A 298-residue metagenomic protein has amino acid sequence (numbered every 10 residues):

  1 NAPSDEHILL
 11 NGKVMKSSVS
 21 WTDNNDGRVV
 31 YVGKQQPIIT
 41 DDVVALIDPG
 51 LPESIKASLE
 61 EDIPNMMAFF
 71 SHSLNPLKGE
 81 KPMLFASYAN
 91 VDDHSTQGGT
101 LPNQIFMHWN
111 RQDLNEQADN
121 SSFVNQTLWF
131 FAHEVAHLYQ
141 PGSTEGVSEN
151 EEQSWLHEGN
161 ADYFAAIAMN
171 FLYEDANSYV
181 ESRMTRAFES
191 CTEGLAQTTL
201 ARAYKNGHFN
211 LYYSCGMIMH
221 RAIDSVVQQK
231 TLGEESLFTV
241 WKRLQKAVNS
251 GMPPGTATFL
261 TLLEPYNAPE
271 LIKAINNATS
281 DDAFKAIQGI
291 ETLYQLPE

Functional and structural regions predicted by a protein language model:
N1-D26, D281-K285, G289-E298: N-terminal low-structure segments adjacent to metalloprotease catalytic domains across cellular compartments
Q35-E149, Q153: Juxtacatalytic substrate-recognition/specificity segment
D113-S121, G146, E189-G207: Acidic/His metal-coordination segments adjacent to aromatic residues that form catalytic metal sites in metalloenzymes
V135-A136, Q140, R183-T198, T239-S250 (+1 more regions): Long, well-ordered core segments of solenoidal/helical folds
N150-A196: Post-HExxH zinc-binding segment in Zn-dependent metallohydrolases
M169-E181, V226-L237, E264-N276: Structural helix-adjacent loops and short alpha-helical linkers that scaffold large soluble proteins
L172, H208-R221: Generic detector of multi-pass transmembrane helix bundles and their immediately adjacent loops in polytopic membrane
S250-E298: Beta/coil-rich, acidic/histidine-enriched accessory regions frequently appended to metallopeptidases
